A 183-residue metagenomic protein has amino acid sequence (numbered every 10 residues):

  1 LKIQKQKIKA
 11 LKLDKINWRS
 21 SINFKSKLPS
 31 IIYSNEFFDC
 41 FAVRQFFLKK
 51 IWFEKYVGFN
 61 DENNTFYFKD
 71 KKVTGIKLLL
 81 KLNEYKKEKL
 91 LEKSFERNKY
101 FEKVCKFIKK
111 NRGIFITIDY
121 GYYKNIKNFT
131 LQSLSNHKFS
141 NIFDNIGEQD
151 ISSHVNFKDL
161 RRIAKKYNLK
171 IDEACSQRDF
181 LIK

Functional and structural regions predicted by a protein language model:
L1-K25: SAM cofactor-binding core of SAM-dependent methyltransferases, primarily the Rossmann-like beta-alpha-beta module
I22-K183: Class I S-adenosyl-L-methionine
